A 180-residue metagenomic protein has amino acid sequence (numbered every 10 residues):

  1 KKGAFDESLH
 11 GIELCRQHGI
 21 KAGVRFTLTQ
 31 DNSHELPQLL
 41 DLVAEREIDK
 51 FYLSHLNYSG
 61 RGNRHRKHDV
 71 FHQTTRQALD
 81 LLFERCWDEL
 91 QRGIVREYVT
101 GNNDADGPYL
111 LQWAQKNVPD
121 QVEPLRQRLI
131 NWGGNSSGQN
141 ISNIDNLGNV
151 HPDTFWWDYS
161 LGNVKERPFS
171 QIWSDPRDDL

Functional and structural regions predicted by a protein language model:
K2-L147, W157-L161: Radical SAM enzyme [4Fe-4S]-AdoMet core and its adjacent flexible, acidic and glycine-rich loops/tails across
P124, L129, F155-L180: Membrane-interface junctions of multi-pass transporters
